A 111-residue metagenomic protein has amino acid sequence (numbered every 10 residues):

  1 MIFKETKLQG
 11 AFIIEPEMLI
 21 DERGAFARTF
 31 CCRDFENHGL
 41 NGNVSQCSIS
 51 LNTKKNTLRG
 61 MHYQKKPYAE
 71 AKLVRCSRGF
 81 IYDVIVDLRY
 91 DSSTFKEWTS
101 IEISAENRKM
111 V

Functional and structural regions predicted by a protein language model:
M1-E106: Non-catalytic, conserved peripheral segments adjacent to functional cores
R108-V111: Short, intrinsically disordered, charge-balanced linker/junction segments flanking boundaries in proteins
